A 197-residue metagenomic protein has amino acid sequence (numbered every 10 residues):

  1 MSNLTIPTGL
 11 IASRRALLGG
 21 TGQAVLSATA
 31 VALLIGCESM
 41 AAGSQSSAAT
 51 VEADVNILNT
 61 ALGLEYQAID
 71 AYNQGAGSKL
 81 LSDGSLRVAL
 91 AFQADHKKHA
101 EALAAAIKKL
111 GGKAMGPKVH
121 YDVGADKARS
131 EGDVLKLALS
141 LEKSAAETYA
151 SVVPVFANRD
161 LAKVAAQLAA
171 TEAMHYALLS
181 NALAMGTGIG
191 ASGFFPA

Functional and structural regions predicted by a protein language model:
S2-I11, G19-L26, L33-A197: All-alpha RGS (Regulator of G-protein Signaling) helical domain and cognate RGS-like helical scaffolds
